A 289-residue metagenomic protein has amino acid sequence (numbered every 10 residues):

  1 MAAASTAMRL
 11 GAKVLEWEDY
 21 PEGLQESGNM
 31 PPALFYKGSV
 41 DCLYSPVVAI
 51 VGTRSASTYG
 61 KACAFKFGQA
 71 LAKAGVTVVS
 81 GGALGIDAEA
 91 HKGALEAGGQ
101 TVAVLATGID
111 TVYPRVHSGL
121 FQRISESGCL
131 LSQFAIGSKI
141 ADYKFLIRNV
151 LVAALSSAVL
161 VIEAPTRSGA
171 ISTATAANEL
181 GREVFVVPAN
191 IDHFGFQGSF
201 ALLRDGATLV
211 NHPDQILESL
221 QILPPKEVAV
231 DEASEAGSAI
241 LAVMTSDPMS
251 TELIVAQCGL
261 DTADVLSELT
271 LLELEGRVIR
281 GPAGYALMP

Functional and structural regions predicted by a protein language model:
A3-A4: Inter-domain linker/hinge segments that demarcate the starts of reverse transcriptase and RNase H-type modules
A7-P289: Glycine-biased, small-residue-rich flexible motifs in mid-sequence functional cores and linkers
